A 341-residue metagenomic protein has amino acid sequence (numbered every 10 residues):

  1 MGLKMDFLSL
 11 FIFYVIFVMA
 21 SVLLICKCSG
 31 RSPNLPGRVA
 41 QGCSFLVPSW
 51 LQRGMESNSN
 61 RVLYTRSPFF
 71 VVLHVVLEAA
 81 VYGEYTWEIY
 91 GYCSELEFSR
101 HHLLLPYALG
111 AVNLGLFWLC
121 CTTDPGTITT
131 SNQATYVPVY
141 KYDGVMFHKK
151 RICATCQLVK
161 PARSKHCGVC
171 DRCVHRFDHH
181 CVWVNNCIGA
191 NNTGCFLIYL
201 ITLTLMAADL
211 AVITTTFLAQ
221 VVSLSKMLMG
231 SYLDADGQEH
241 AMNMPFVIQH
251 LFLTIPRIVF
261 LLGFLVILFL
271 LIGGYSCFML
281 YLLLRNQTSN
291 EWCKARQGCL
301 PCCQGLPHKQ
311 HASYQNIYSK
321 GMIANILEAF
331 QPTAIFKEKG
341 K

Functional and structural regions predicted by a protein language model:
M1-H180, V184-K341: Membrane-associated feature with strongest affinity for ZDHHC
